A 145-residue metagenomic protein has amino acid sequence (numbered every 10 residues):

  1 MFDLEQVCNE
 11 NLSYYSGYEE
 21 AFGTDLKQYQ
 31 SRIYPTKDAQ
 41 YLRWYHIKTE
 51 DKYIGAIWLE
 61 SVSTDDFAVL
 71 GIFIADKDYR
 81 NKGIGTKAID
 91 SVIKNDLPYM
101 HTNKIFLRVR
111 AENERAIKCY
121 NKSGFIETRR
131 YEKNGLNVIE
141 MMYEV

Functional and structural regions predicted by a protein language model:
M1-E5, L70, I105: Hydrophobic pocket/interface hotspot
M1-Q30: A short, well-structured alpha-helix characteristic of acyl/acetyltransferase catalytic modules
E20-D78, N95: Acetyl-CoA-dependent GNAT
D76-D78, K82, A111-E112: Active-site acidic-Proline motif in GNAT/NAT acetyltransferases
N81-N95, K118-K122: Conserved acetyl-CoA-binding loop-helix of GNAT-fold acetyltransferases
M100: Long, contiguous binding/interaction regions
N103-F106, R110-I117, K122-S123, T128-V145: C-terminal "cap" of GNAT-fold acetyltransferases
